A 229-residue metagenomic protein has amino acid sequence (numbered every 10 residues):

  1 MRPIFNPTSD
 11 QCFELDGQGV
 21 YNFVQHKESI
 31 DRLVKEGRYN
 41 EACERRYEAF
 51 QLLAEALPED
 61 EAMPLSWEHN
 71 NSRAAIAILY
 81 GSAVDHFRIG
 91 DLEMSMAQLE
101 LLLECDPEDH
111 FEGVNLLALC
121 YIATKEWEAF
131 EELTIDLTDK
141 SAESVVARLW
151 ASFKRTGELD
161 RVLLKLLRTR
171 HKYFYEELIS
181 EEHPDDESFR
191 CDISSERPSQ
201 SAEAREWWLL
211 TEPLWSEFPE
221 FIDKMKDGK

Functional and structural regions predicted by a protein language model:
T8-D16, C43-A49, L92-E100, E126-T138 (+2 more regions): Alpha-helical repeat scaffolds
C12-Q18, A49-S72, L103-C105: Flexible helix-coil transition and linker loops at the boundaries of alpha-helical arrays
R32, I78, D85, A118-C120 (+1 more regions): Residue-level signature for tetratricopeptide repeat
E36, I89, A123-T124, R155-T156: Structural motif corresponding to the intra-repeat A-B loop/turn of tetratricopeptide repeats
E55-E61, P107-V114, D139-R148, R170-P184: Boundary/linker segments of alpha-helical solenoid repeat arrays
W150-K229: Long, ordered, amphipathic alpha-helical scaffolds
